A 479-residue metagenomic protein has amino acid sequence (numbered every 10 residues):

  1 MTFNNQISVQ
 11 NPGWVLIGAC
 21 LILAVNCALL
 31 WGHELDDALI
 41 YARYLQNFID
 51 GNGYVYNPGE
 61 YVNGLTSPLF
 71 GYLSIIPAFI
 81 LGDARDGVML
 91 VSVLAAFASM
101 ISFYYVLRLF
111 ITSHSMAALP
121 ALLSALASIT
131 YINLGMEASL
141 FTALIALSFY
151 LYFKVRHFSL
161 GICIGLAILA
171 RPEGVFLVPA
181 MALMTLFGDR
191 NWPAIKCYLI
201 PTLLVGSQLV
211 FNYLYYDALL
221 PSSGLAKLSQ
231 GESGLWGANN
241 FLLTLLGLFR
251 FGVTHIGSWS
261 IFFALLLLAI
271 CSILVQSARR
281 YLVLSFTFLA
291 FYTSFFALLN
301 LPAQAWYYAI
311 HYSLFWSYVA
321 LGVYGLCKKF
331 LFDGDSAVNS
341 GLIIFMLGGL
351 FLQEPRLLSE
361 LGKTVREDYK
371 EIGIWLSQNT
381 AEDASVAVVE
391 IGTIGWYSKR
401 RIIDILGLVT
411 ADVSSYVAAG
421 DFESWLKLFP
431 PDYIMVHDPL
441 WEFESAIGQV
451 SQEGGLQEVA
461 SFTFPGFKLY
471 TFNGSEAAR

Functional and structural regions predicted by a protein language model:
N11-I17, D86-G87, A98-A127, T142-A143 (+2 more regions): Transmembrane-helix signature of polytopic, membrane-embedded enzymes that assemble or transfer cell-envelope glycans
I17-I22, I164, Y198-Q208, Q276-L298 (+2 more regions): Transmembrane alpha-helix segments characteristic of polytopic inner-membrane glycan-assembly/cell-envelope
R43-Y44, D50-T66, Y213-S272, A297-L298 (+2 more regions): Membrane-lumen/periplasm interface segments of multi-pass, membrane-embedded glycan/lipid transferases
G64, P68-G71, R85-S102, A118-L144 (+3 more regions): Aromatic- and kink-enriched transmembrane "portal" helix at the membrane-lumen/periplasm boundary that abuts
M100-Y104, A182-L186, R250-T293, V319-G325: Hydrophobic, aromatic-rich transmembrane alpha-helices and their immediate juxtamembrane boundary segments
S102-Y105, L122-L123, L140-L160, A182 (+1 more regions): Specific aromatic-rich, kink-prone transmembrane helix
A167-A170, F176, S258-I261, L284 (+2 more regions): Hydrophobic/aromatic-rich transmembrane helices and adjacent perimembrane loops
F345-G395, R401-P439, G455-R479: Membrane-embedded, lumen/periplasm-facing catalytic core of multi-pass transferases that use lipid-linked donors
